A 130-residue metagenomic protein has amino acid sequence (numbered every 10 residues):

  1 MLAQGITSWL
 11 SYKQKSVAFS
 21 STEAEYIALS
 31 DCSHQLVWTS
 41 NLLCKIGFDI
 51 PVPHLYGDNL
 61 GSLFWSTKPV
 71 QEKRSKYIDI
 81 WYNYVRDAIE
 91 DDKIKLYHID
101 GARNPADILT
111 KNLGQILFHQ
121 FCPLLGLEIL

Functional and structural regions predicted by a protein language model:
M1-Q4: Acidic, metal-ligating active-site segments
I6, L10-L130: RNase H-like nuclease module associated with reverse transcription
